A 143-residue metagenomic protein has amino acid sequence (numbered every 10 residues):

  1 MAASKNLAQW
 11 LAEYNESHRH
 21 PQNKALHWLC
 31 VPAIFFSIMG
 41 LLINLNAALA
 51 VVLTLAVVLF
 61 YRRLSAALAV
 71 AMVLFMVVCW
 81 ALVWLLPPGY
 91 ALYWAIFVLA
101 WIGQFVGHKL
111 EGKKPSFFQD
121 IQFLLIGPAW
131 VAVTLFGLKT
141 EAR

Functional and structural regions predicted by a protein language model:
M1-S17, P21, K109-R143: Membrane-proximal soluble regions of multi-pass membrane proteins
A3, M39-A50, W80-Y93: Helix-coil boundary and interhelical linker segments in multi-pass alpha-helical membrane proteins
L11-L42, V57-A67: Membrane interfacial helix-start motif at the N-side
N23-L29, A69-M72, I121, P128: Membrane-interface loop-to-helix entry segments
L41-L45, A69, W84, G112 (+2 more regions): Transmembrane helix-loop junctions and nearby membrane-interface residues
A47-L85: Helix-adjacent hinge/juxtasegments
V57-L68, M72, F97-K114, V131-T134: Transmembrane alpha-helical segments that form the membrane-embedded catalytic/substrate-channel core of multi-pass
M76, W80, Y90-Q104: Hydrophobic transmembrane alpha-helices
